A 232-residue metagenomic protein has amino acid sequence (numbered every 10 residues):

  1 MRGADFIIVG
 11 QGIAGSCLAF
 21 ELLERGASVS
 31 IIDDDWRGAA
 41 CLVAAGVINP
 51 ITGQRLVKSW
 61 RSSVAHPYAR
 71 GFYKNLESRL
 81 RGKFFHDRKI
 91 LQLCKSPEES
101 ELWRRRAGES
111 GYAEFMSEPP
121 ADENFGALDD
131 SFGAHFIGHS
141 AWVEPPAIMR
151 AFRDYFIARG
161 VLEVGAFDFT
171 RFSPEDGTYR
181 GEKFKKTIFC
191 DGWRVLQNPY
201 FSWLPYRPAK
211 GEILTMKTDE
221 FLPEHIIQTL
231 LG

Functional and structural regions predicted by a protein language model:
A4-S30: N-terminal Rossmann-like FAD-binding beta1-loop-alpha1 element of flavoenzymes
G10, D33, C94: Short beta-strand/turn micro-motifs composed of small residues that flank or help shape donor/cofactor-binding pockets
A14, R37, R194: Conserved Rossmann-like nucleotide-cofactor binding loop
C17, E175, R180-G232: Flavin-dependent oxidoreductases
E21-E24, D34-R88, E101-W103: Conserved FAD-binding subdomain of flavin-dependent enzymes
D34-R37, A121, G232: Short glycine-enriched loops at secondary-structure junctions
A65, P145-F152, K183, K210: Internal, well-ordered alpha-helical segments in soluble enzyme and binding-protein domains
S78-R159, E163, T170-E175: Flavin (FAD/FMN) cofactor-binding and adjacent substrate-gating region of FAD-dependent oxidoreductase domains
